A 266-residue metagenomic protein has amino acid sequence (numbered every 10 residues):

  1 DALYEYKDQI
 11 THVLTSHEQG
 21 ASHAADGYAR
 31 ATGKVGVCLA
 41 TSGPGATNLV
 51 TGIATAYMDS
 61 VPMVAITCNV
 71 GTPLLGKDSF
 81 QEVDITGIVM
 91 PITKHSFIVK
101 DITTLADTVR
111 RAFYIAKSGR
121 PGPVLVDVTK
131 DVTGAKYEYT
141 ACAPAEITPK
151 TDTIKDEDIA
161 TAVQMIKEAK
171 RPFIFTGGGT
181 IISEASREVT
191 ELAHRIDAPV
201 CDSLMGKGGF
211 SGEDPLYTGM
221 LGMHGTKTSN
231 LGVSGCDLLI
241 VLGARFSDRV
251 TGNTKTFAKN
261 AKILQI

Functional and structural regions predicted by a protein language model:
D1-I266: N-terminal alpha/beta PP-like core and its mobile active-site loop of ThDP/TPP-dependent enzymes
